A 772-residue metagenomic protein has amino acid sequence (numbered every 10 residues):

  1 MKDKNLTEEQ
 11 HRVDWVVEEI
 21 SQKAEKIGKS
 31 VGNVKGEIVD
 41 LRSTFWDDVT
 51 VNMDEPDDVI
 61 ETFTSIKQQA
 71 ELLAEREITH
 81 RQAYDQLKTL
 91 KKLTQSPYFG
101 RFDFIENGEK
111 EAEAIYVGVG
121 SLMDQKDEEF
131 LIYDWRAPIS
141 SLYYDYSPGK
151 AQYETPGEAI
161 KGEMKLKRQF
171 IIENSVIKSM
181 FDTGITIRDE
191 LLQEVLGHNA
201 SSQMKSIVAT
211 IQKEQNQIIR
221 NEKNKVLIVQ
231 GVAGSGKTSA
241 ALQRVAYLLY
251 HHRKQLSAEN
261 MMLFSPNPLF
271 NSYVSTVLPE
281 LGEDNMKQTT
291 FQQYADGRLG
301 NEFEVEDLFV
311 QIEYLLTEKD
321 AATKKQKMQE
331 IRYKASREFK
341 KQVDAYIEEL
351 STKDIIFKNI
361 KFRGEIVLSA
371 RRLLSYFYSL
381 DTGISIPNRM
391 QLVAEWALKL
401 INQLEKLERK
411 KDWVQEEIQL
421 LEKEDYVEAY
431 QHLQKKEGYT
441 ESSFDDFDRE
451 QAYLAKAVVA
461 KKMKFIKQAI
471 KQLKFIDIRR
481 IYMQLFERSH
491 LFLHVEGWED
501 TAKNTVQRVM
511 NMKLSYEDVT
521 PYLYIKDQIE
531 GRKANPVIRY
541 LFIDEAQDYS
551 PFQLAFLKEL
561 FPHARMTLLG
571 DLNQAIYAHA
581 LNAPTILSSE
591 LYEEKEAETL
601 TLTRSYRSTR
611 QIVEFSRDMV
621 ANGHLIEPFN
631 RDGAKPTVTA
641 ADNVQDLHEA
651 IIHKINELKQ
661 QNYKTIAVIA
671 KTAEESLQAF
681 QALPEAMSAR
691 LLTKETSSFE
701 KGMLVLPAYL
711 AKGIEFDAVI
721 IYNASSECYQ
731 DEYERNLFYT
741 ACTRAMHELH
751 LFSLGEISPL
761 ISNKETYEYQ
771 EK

Functional and structural regions predicted by a protein language model:
M1-R42, D189-Y314, K712, T740-T743: P-loop NTPase Walker
M1-V208, Q212, N216-Q217, S758 (+1 more regions): Extended, charged low-complexity regulatory segments
T94, G100-F102, G108-A112, V117-G118 (+5 more regions): Domain-scale macromolecular recognition modules
R101-D103, I228, H750-S753: A structural signal for short, well-ordered beta-strand segments and their strand-loop junctions that often border
Y116, G162-H198, S206-P266, F270-T276 (+1 more regions): Conserved motor-region signature of P-loop NTPase helicases/translocases
G197, S201, Y333, G383 (+3 more regions): Conserved phosphate/pyrophosphate-binding and hydrolysis machinery centered on Walker-type P-loop NTPases, extending
H251-L541, D548-F556: Alpha-helical nucleic-acid-binding subdomain of P-loop helicases immediately C-terminal to the Walker A/P-loop
T276, E280-D284, T289-Q293, G300-Q311 (+2 more regions): Conserved helicase motor core of SF1/SF2 NTP-dependent helicases
